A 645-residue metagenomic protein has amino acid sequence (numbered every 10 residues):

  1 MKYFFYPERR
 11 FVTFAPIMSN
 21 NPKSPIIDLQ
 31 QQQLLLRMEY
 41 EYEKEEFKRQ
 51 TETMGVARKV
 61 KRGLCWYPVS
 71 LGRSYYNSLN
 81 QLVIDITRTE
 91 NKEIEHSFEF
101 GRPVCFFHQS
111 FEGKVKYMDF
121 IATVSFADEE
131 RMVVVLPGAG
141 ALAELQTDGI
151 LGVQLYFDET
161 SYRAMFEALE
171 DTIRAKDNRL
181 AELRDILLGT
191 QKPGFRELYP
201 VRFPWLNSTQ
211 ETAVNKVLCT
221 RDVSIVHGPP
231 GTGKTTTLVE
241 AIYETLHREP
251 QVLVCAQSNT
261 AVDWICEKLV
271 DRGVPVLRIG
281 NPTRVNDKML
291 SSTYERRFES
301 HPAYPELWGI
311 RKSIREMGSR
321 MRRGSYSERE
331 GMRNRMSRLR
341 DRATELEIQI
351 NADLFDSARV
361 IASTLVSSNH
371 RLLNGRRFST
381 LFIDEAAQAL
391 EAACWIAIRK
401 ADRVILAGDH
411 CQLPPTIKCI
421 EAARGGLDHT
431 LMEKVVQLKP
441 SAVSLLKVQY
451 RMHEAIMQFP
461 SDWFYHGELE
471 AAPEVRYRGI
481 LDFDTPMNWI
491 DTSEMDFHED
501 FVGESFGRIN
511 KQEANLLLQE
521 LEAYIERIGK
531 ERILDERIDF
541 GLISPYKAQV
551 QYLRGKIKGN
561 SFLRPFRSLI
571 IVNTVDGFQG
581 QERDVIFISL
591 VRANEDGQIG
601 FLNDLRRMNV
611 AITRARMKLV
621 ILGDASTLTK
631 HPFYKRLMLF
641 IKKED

Functional and structural regions predicted by a protein language model:
F5-E112, K511, N515, L521 (+1 more regions): Accessory interdomain/linker segments of ATP-dependent helicases and helicase-like nucleic-acid enzymes that mediate
Y6-P7, F14, S19-R37, N91-N215 (+3 more regions): Pre-ATPase regulatory/linker segments immediately N-terminal to the P-loop/RecA-like helicase/translocase core
V69, D119-A122, I570: Small-residue-enriched segments and motifs
D85, C105-F107, T123-S125, V133-V135 (+6 more regions): Beta-strand cores of modular interaction/reader domains in eukaryotic scaffold and signaling proteins, especially PDZ
K92, P200, Q349, V572-T574: Short, solvent-exposed loop/turn positions at domain surfaces that link secondary-structure elements or cap domain
S110, G138, L188-E299, R338-E470 (+1 more regions): ASCE P-loop NTPase helicase motor core
R248-E249, S258, A352, V366-D645: Conserved helicase motor core of SF1/SF2 NTP-dependent helicases
E295-S337, I398-K400, I612: ATP-hydrolysis module of ASCE/P-loop NTPase motor domains, specifically the Walker B Asp-Glu catalytic pair
